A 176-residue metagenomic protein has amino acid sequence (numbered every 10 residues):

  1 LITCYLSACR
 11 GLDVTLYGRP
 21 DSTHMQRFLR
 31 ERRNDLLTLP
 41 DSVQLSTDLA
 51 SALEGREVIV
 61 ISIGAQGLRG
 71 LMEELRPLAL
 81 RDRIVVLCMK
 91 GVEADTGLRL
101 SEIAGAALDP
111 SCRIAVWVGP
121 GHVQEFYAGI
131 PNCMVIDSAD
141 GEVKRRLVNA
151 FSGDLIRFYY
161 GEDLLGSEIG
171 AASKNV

Functional and structural regions predicted by a protein language model:
L1, P20, E93, G121-V123 (+1 more regions): Gly/Ser/Thr-rich beta-alpha loop segments that engage phosphate groups in nucleotides
L1-T47: NAD(P)+-binding Rossmann beta1-loop-alpha1 motif at the extreme N-terminus of oxidoreductases
A8, G67, L78, I103 (+2 more regions): Internal alpha-helical scaffold of NAD(P)-dependent oxidoreductase catalytic cores
L16, L45, V60-I61, I136: Conserved SAM-binding loop
R19, K90, A139: Cofactor-binding loop segments of dinucleotide-utilizing enzymes, especially the Rossmann-like FAD- and NAD(P)+-binding
S22-R27, A94-T96, K144: Short, charged/polar "capping" segments at the starts of alpha-helices and the immediately preceding loops
L39, S46-E54, V58-P131, L147: Rossmann-like NAD(P)(H) cofactor-binding subdomain of soluble oxidoreductases
